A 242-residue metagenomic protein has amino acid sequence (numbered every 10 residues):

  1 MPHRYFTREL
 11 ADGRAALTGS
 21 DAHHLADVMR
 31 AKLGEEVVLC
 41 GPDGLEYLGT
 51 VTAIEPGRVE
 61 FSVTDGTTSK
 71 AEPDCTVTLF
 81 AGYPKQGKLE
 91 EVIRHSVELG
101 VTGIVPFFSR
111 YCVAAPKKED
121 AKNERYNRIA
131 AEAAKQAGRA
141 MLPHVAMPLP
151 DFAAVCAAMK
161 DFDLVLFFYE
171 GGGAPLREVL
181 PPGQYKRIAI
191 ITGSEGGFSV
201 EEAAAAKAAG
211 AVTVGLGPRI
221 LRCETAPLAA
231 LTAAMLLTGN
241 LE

Functional and structural regions predicted by a protein language model:
M1-T68: N-terminal positively charged helical leader segments and presequences
A15-L17, D74-T78, Y185-A189, A208-L216: Glycine/charged-rich beta-loop-alpha catalytic/anionic-binding loops adjacent to active sites
G66, F108-C112, E195, P218-R219: Short, ordered loop/turn segments at secondary-structure junctions
K70-L166: RNA substrate-binding interface of SAM-dependent RNA methyltransferases
M159-A203, V212-G215: Active-site/ligand-binding-proximal alpha/beta "capping" segment
V200-E242: Structured adenosyl-cofactor binding patch, chiefly the S-adenosyl-L-methionine
